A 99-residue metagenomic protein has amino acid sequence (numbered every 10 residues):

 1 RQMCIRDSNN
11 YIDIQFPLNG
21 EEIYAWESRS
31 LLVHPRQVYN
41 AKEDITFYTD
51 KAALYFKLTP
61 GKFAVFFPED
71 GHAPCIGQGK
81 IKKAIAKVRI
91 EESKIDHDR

Functional and structural regions predicted by a protein language model:
R1-I5: Short, small-residue-biased leader/transition segments that mark boundaries at the very start of proteins
R6-S8, H72: Histidine-centered active-site/metal-ligand motif
N9-I23, S28, Q37-Y48, K87-R89: Short, conserved beta-strand element in jelly-roll/cupin
S30-L32: A short acidic/small-residue loop/turn micro-motif
F56-G71: Conserved metal-binding segment of the jelly-roll/cupin
F63-V65, K80-D96: A short hydrophobic beta-strand segment most commonly corresponding to one strand of the jelly-roll/cupin
